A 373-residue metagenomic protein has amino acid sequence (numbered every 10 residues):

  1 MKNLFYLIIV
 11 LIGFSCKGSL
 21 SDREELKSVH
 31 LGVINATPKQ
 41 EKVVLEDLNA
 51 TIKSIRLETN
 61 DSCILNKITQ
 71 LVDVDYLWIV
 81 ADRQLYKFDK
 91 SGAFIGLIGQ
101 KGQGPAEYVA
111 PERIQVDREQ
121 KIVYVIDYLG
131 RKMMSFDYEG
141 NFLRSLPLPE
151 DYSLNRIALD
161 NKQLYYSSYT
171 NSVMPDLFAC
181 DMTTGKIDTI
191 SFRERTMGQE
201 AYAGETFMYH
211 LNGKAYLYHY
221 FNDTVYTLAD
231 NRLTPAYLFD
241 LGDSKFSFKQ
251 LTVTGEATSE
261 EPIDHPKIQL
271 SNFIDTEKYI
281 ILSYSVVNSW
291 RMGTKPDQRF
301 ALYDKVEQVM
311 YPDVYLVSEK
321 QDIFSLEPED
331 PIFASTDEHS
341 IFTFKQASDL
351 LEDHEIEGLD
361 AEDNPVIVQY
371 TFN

Functional and structural regions predicted by a protein language model:
S21-L57: Blade/loop signatures of beta-propeller domains
N35, D73-A81, K121-D127, K162-T170 (+3 more regions): Short beta-strand elements that form the blades of beta-propeller/WD-repeat-like and other beta-sheet-rich scaffold
Q40, I52-R83: Beta-strand-rich domains and repeat architectures in extracellular enzymes and scaffolds, especially beta-propellers
E58-C63, K67, A93-Q120, D127-Y128: Blade-loop segments of beta-propeller domains
D61-S62, G99-E107, L148-L154, R193-G198 (+2 more regions): Short coil/turn segments at the loop-to-beta-strand junctions that recur within blades of beta-propeller repeat folds
N66-T69, V109-I114, D151-L159, Q199-F207 (+2 more regions): Repeated scaffold domains used in trafficking and secretory/extracellular systems, primarily beta-propellers
Y237-P262, V306-E338, L351: Conserved blade-ending motifs and adjacent loop-strand segments that build the rim/top face of beta-propeller domains
I263-E319, L326-E329: Loop/turn-rich, solvent-exposed surfaces of beta-rich toroidal or solenoidal domains
